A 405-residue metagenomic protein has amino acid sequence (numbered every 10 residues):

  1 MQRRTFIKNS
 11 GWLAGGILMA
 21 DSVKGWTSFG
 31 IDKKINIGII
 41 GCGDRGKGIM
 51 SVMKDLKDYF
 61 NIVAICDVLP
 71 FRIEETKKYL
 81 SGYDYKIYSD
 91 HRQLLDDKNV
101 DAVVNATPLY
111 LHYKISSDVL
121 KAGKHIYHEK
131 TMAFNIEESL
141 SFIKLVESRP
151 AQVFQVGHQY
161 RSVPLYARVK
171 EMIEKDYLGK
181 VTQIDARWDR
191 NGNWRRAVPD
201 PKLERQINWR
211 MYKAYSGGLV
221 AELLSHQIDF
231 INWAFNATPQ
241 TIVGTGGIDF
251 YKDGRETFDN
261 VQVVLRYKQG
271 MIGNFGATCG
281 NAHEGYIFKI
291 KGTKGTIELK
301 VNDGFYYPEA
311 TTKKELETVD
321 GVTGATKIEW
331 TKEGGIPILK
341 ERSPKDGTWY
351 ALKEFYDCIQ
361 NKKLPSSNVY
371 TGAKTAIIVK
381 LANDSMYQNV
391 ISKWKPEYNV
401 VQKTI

Functional and structural regions predicted by a protein language model:
M1-I7: Twin-arginine (Tat) signal peptide motif
I7-I31, V104, Y350, E354-I405: C-terminal helix-rich "cap/oligomerization" subdomain common to oxidoreductases
W12-S81, I231: N-terminal Rossmann-like dinucleotide-binding module
G41, S148-Q155, Y160-R255, V263 (+2 more regions): Predominantly a Rossmann-like dinucleotide-binding segment in NAD(P)-dependent oxidoreductases
K86-N105: A structured beta-alpha segment of the ubiquitous adenosine-cofactor-binding alpha/beta core
P108-L109, Y113-S162, D176: Beta-strand-loop-alpha-helix segment that lines the small-molecule cofactor/substrate pocket of alpha/beta enzymes
P199-N208, L219, F230-A234, T241 (+5 more regions): C-terminal glycine/acidic-rich active-site capping loop/insertion
